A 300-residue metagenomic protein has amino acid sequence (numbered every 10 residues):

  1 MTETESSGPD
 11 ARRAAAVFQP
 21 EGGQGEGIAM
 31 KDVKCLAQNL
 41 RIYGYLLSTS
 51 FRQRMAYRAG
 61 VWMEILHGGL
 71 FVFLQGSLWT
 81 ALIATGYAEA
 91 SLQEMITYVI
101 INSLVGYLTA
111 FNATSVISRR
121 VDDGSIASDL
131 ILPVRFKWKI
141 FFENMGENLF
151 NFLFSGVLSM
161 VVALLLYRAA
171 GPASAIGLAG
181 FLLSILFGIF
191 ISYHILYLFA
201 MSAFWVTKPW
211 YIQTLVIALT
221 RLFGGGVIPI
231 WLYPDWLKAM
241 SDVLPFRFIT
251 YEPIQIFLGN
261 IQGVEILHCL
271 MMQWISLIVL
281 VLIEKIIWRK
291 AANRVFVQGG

Functional and structural regions predicted by a protein language model:
M1, V17, I28-M30: Short hydrophobic transmembrane-like helices used for membrane targeting/insertion
S6-S7: Serine residues within intrinsically disordered or low-complexity segments
R12-R13: Basic polycationic patches enriched in arginine
E21-G22: Glycine-biased, low-complexity coil/linker segments
I28-G300: Hydrophobic transmembrane alpha-helices and immediately adjacent juxtamembrane helices of multi-pass inner-membrane
